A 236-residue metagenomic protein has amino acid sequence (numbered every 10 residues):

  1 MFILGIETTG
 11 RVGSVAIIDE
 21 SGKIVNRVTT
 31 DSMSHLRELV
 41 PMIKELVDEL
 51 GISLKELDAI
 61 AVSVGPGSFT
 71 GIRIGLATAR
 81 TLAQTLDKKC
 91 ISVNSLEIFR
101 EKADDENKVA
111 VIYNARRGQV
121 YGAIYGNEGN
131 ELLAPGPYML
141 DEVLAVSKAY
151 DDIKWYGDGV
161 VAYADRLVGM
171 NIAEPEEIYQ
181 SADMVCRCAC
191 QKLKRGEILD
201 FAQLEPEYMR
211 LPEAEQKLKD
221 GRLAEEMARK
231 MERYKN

Functional and structural regions predicted by a protein language model:
M1-V64, Y179: N-terminal beta-alpha supersecondary unit
A16-I18, Y121-Y125, E207: Conserved hydrophobic/aromatic positions in well-ordered beta-strands
D31-S34, K89-Q180, Y234: Surface "functional belts" at beta-alpha junctions
L46-E49, T85, G169-M170, A189-G196 (+1 more regions): Change "in soluble alpha/beta enzymes" to "in soluble alpha/beta proteins
E49-K55, Q84-V93, D104: Phosphate-handling active-site elements
A61-K89: DPxDG-like acidic metal-binding loop motif
P175-N236: Acyltransferase
